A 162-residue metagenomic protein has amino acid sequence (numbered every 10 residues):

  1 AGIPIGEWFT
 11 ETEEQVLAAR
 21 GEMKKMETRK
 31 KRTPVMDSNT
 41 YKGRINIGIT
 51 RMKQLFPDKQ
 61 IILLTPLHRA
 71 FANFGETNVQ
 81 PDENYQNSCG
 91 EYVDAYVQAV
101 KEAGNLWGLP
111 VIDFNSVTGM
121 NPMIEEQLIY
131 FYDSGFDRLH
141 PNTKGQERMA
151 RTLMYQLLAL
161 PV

Functional and structural regions predicted by a protein language model:
A1-P161: Alpha-helical cap/lid subdomain in secreted, periplasmic, or secretory-pathway luminal O-acyl-processing enzymes
